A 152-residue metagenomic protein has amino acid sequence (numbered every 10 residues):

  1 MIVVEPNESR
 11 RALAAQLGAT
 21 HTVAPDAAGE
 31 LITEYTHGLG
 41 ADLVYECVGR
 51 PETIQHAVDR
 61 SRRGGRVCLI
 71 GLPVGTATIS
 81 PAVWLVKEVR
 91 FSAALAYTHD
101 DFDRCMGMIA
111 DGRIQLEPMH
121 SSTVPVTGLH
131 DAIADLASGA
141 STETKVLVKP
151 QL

Functional and structural regions predicted by a protein language model:
M1-H56: Adenosine-nucleotide cofactor-binding segment
P6-N7, P73, Y97: Residues in the short beta-alpha loop(s) of Rossmann-like NAD(P)-binding domains
L43, R66-V67: Conserved catalytic-site loops of classical short-chain dehydrogenases/reductases
G49, G71-L72, L152: Short glycine-/small-residue-rich Rossmann-like dinucleotide-binding loops
Q55-H56, H99-L152: C-terminal hydrophobic helical "lid"/dimerization subdomain of Rossmann-like NAD(P)H-dependent oxidoreductases
S61-R63: Helix-to-beta-strand junctions that scaffold the AdoMet/dcAdoMet cofactor pocket in Class I SAM-dependent enzymes
G65-R66, V89: Glycine-centered, small-residue-biased loops immediately flanking beta-strands in adenine/cofactor-binding cores
G71-E88, D100-G107: Rossmann-fold NAD(P)-binding glycine/threonine-rich loop
